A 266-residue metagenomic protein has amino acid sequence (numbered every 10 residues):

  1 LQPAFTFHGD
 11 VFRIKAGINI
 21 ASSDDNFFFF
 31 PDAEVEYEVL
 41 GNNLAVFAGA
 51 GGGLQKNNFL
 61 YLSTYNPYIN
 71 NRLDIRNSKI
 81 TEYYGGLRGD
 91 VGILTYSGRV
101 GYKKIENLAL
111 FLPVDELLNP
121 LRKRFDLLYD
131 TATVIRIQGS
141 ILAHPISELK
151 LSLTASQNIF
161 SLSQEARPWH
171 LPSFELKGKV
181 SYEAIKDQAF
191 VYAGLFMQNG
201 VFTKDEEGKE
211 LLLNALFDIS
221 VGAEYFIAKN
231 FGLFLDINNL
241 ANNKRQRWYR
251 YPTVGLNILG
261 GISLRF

Functional and structural regions predicted by a protein language model:
L1-D10: Outer-membrane beta-barrel transmembrane domain signature of Gram-negative proteins, especially the mid-to-C-terminal
V11-R13, N19-F30, E34-F266: Exposed, low-structure sequence patches enriched in small/polar residues
